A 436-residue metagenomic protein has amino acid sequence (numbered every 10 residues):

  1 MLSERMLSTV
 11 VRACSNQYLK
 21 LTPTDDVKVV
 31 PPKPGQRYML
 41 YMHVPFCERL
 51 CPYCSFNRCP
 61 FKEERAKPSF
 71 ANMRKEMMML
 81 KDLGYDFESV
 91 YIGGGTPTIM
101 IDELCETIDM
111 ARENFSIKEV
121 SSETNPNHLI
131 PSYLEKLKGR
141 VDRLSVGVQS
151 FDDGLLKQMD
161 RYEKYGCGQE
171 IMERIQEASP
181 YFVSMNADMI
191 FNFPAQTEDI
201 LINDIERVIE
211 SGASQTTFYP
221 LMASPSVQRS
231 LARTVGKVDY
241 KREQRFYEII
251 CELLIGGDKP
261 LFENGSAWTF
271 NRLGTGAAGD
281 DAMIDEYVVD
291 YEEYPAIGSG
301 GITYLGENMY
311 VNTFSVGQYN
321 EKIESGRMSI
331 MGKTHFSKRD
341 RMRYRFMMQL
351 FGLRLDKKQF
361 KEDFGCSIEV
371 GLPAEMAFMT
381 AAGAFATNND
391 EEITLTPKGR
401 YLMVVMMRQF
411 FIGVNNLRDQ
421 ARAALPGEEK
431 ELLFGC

Functional and structural regions predicted by a protein language model:
M1-M39, R49, Q420-A421, L432-G435: Flexible, acidic/Gly-rich N-terminal and inter-domain linker regions that tether and position cofactor-handling modules
R37, F61-L80, S89-C366, G435-C436: C-terminal scaffold of the Radical SAM
H43-R58: Local cysteine-cluster metal-coordination motifs and their immediate loop/turn environment, predominantly Fe-S cluster
Y85-F87, N186, N388-D390: Short Gly/Ser/Thr- and Asp/Glu-enriched loop/turn motifs at secondary-structure junctions
C366-T380: Short amphipathic alpha-helical interaction segments
T380-D390: A short, conserved structural fragment
E391-T396: Minor-groove-contacting beta-hairpin "wing" of winged helix-turn-helix DNA-binding domains
R400-C436: Short, amphipathic alpha-helical interaction segments positioned at domain boundaries
